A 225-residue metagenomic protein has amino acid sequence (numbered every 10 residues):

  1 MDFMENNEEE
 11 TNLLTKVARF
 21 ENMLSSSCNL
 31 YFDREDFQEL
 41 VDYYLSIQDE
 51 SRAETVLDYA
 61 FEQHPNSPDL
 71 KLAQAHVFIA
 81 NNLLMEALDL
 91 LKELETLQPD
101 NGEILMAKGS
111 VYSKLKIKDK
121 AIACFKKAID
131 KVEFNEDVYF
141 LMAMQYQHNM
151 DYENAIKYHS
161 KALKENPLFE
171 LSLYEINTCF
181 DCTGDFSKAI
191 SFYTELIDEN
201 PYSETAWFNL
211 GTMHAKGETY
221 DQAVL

Functional and structural regions predicted by a protein language model:
R34, P68-D69, D100-E103, N135-D137 (+3 more regions): Helix-start (N-cap) detector for alpha-helical repeat units in TPR-like alpha-solenoids, especially tetratricopeptide
S46, A80, K114-L115, H148-N149 (+2 more regions): Register position in tetratricopeptide repeats
A60, E93-L94, K127-A128, K161-A162 (+2 more regions): Canonical positions in the second alpha-helix
Q63, T96-Q98, D130-V132, E165 (+1 more regions): Structural marker of alpha-solenoid helical repeat scaffolds
